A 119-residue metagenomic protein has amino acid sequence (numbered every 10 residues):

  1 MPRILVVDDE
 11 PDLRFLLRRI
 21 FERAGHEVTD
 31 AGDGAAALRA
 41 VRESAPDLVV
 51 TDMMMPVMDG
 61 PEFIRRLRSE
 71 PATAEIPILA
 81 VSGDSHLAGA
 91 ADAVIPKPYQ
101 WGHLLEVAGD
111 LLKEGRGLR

Functional and structural regions predicted by a protein language model:
E10-R14: Short acidic/polar segment at the start of the alpha1 helix of CheY-like receiver
F15-R23: Charged docking surfaces used in two-component/phosphorelay signaling
D30-L48: Acidic, metal-coordinating helix/loop segments flanking the phosphotransfer/catalytic sites of two-component signaling
D52: Active-site residues of response regulator receiver
M55: Receiver (REC) domain active-site loop signature in two-component systems and cognate sites in sensor histidine kinases
L79-V81: Hydrophobic/aromatic residues positioned on beta-strands within the core alpha/beta folds
Y99-L112, R116: C-terminal output helix
